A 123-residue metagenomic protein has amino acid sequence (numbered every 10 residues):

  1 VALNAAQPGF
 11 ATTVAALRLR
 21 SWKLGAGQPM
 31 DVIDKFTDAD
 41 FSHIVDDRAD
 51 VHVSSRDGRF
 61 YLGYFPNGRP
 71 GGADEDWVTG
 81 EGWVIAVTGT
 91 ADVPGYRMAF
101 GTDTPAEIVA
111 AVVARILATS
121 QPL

Functional and structural regions predicted by a protein language model:
V1-A5, F60-A110: Intrinsically disordered, low-complexity regulatory segments enriched in Ser/Thr/Pro and charged residues
A2-R59, L123: Negatively charged, low-complexity tracts enriched in Asp/Glu with abundant Ser/Thr
A114-P122: Cytoplasmic membrane-interface segments at the C-terminal ends of transmembrane helices
